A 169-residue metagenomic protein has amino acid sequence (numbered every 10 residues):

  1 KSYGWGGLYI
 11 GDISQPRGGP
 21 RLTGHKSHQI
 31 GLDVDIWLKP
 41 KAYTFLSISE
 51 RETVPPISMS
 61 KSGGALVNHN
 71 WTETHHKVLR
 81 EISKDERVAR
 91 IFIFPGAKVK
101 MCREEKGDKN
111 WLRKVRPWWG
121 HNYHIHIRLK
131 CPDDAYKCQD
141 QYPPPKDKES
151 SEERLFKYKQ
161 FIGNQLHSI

Functional and structural regions predicted by a protein language model:
K1-G4, Q15, K41-A42, S83-R87: Sec-exported extracytoplasmic/periplasmic mature domains
K1-H25, F92-K114: Extended, low-complexity, intrinsically disordered C-terminal regulatory tails of eukaryotic serine/threonine kinases
Y3, K26-G31, S83, W118-H121: Extracellular/periplasmic catalytic domains that process cell-envelope and extracellular macromolecules
G4-L8, L32-D33, K84-I91: Loop/turn elements at helix/coil->beta-strand transitions in domains of secreted/extracellular proteins
I10-S14, D33, I127: Short, functionally critical alpha-helical segments immediately adjacent to catalytic or ligand/cofactor-binding
I13-P16, K39-K41, G96, K130-D133: Solvent-exposed coil/turn segments that connect beta secondary-structure elements in extracytoplasmic/periplasmic
Q15-L66: Acidic/His-rich structured neighborhood in mature extracellular/periplasmic domains
L46-I169: Catalytic cores and adjacent binding grooves of peptidoglycan-active enzymes
